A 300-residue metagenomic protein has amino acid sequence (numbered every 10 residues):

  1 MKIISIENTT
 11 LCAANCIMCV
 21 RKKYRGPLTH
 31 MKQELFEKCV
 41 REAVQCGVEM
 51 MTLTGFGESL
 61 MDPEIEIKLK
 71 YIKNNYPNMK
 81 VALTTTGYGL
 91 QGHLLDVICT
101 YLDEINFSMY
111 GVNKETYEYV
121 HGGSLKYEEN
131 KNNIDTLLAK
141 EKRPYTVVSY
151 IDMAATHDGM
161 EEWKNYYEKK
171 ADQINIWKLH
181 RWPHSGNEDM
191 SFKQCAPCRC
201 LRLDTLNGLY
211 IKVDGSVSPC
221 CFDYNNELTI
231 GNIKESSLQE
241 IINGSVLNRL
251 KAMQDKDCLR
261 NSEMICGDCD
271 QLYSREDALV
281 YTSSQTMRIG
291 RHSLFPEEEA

Functional and structural regions predicted by a protein language model:
M1-E104, Y119-V120, S124, E128 (+2 more regions): Conserved alpha-helical substructure of the radical SAM core
L11-A13, Y24, Y88-G89, Y110-K114 (+7 more regions): Short, solvent-exposed loop/turn segments at secondary-structure junctions
C12, C16-C19, C198-C200, C220-C221 (+1 more regions): Short cysteine clusters
K22, V217, F222-A300: Flexible mid-to-C-terminal extensions adjoining Fe-S/redox cofactors in radical SAM and related proteins
D62-E188: Conserved AdoMet/S-adenosylmethionine-binding subsite of the radical SAM
G186-R199: Short, surface-exposed loop/helix-turn segments at secondary-structure junctions that function as lids/hinges flanking
R202-T205: Short, small/polar residue-rich loop motifs at catalytic or cofactor-binding pockets
I211-D214: Short, acidic, Ser/Thr-enriched surface-loop or helix-capping motifs
